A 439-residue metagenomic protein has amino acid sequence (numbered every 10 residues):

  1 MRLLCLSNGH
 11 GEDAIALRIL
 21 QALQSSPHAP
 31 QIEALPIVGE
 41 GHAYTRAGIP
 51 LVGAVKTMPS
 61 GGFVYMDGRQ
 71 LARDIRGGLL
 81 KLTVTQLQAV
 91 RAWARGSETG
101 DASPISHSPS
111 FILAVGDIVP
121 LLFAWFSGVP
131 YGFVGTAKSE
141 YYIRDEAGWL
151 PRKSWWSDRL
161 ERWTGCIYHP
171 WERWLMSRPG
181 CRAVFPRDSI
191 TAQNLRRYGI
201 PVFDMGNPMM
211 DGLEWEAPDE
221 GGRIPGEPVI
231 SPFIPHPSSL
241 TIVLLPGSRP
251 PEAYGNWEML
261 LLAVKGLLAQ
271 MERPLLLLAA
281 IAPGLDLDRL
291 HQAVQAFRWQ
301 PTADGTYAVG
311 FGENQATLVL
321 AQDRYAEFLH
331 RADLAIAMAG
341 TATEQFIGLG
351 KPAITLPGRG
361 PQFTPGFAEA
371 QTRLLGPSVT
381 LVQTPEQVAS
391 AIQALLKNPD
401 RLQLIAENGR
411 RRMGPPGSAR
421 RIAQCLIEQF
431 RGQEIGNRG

Functional and structural regions predicted by a protein language model:
M1-G439: Nucleotide-activated sugar donor-binding and catalytic core shared by glycosyltransferases and related lipid-linked
